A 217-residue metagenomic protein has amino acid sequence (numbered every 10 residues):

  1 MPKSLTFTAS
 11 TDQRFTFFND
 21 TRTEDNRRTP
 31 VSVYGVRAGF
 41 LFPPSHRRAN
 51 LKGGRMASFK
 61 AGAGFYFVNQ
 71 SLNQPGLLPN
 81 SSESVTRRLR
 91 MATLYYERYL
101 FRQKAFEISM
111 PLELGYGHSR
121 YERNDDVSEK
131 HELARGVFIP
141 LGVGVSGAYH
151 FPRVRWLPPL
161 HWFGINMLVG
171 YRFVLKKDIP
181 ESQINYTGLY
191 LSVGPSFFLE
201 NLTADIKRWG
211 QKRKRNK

Functional and structural regions predicted by a protein language model:
M1-G53, K217: Short glycine/proline- and aromatic-enriched beta-strand/turn motifs that initiate or cap beta-hairpins
L5-F7, P30-Y34, T86-A92, F106 (+2 more regions): Residues that define the transmembrane beta-barrel architecture of outer-membrane proteins
T8-S10, K60-G62, E107-P111, G164-L168 (+1 more regions): Residue-level detector of the transmembrane beta-barrel scaffold of outer-membrane proteins
T11-Q13, V36-F42, L94-R98, L112-Y116 (+3 more regions): Residues on the lipid-exposed face of transmembrane beta-strands in outer-membrane beta-barrel proteins
F17, N69-S71, Y116-R120, F173-L175 (+1 more regions): Feature marks short, surface-exposed loop/turn motifs that line or immediately flank catalytic pockets and channel
T21-N26, L72-N80, R120-E129, P158 (+2 more regions): Outer-membrane beta-barrel translocator domains and adjoining extracellular loop/strand segments of Gram-negative
S45-H150: Gram-negative (and chloroplast) outer-membrane scaffold detector with strong preference for beta-barrel transmembrane
A148-K217: Predominantly the C-terminal beta-signal and adjacent terminal strand-loop region of outer-membrane beta-barrel
